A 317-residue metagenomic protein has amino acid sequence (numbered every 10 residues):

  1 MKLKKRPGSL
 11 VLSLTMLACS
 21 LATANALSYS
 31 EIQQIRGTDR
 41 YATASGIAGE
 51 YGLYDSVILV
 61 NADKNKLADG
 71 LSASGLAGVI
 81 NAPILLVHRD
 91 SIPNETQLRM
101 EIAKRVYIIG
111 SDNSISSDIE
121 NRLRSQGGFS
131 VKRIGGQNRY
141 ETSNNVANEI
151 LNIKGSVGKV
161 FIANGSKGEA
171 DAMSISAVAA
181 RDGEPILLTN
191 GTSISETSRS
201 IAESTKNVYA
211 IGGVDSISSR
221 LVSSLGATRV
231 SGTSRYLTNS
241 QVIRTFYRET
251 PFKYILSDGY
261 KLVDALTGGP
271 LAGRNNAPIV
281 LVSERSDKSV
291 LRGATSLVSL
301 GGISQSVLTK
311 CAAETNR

Functional and structural regions predicted by a protein language model:
L3-K4, S9, L14-L17, N25-R317: Extracellular glycan-binding segments that recognize GlcNAc-based cell-wall polysaccharides
